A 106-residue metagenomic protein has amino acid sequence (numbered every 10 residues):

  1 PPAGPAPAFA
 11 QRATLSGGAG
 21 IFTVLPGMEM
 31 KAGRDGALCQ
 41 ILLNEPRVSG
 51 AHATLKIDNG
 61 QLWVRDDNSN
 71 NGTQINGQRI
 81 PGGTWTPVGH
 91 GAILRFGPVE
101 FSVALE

Functional and structural regions predicted by a protein language model:
P1-T14: Low-complexity, Pro/Ser/Thr/Gly/Ala-rich intrinsically disordered linkers and tails that serve as
S16-G18: Short, solvent-exposed loop/edge segments of extracellular or virion-exposed proteins
T23-S102: Forkhead-associated
A104-E106: Short, charged, intrinsically disordered terminal tails
